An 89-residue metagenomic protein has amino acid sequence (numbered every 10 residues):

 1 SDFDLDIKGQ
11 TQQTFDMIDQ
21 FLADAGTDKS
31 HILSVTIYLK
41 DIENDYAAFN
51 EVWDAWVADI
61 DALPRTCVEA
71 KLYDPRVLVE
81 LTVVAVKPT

Functional and structural regions predicted by a protein language model:
S1-T89: Short, polar/acidic, helix-capping and beta-turn segments at strand->helix junctions that line the mouths
